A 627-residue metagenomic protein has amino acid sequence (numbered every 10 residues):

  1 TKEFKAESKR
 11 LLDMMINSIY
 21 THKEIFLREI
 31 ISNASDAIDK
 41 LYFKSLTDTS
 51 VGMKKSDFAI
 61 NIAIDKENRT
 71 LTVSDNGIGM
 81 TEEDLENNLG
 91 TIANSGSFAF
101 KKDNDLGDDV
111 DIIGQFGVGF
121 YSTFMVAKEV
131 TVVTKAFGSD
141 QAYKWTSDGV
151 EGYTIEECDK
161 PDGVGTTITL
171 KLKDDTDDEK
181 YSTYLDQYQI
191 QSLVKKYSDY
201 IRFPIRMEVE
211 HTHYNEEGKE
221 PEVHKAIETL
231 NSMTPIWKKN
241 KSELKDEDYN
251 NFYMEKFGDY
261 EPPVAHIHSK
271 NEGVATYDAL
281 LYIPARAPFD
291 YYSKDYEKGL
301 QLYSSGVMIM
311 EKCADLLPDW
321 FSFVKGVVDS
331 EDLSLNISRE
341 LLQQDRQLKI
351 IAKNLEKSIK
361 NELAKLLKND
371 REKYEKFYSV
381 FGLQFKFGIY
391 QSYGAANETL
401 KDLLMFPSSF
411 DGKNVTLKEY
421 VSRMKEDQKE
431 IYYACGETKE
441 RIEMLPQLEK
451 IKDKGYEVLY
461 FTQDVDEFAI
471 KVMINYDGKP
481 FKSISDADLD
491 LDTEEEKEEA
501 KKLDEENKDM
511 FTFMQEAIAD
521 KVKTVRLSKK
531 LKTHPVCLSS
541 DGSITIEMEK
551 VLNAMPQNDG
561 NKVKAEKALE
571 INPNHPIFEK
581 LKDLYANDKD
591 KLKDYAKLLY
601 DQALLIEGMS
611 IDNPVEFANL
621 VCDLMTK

Functional and structural regions predicted by a protein language model:
T1-Y184, S192, K425: GHKL (Bergerat-fold) ATPase N-terminal catalytic module, capturing the glycine-rich phosphate-binding loop and acidic
I112, V130-G152, K173-T183, Y188-K627: GHKL/Bergerat-fold ATPase module in large chromosome/replication-associated machines
